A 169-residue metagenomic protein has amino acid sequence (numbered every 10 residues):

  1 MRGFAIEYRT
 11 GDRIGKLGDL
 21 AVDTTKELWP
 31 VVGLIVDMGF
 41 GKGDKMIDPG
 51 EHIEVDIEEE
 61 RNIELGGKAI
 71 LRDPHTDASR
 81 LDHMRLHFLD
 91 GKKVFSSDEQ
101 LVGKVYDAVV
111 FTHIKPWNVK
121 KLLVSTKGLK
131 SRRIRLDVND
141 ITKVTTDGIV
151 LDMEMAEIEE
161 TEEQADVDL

Functional and structural regions predicted by a protein language model:
M1-L169: Peripheral interaction segments used for macromolecular assembly
